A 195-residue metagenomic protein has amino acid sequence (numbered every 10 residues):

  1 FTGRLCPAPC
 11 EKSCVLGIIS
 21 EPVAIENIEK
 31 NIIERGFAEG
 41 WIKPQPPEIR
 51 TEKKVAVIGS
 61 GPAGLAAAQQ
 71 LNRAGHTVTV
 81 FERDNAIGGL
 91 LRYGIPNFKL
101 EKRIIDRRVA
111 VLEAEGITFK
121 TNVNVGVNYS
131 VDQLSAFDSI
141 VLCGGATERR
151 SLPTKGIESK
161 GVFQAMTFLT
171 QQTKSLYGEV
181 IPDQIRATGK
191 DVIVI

Functional and structural regions predicted by a protein language model:
C6-A8, G61: Hydrophobic alpha-helix-in-membranes signature
A8-R35: Iron-sulfur (Fe-S) cluster-binding segments and ferredoxin-like electron-carrier domains, especially [2Fe-2S]
E29-I195: Residues forming the flavin
